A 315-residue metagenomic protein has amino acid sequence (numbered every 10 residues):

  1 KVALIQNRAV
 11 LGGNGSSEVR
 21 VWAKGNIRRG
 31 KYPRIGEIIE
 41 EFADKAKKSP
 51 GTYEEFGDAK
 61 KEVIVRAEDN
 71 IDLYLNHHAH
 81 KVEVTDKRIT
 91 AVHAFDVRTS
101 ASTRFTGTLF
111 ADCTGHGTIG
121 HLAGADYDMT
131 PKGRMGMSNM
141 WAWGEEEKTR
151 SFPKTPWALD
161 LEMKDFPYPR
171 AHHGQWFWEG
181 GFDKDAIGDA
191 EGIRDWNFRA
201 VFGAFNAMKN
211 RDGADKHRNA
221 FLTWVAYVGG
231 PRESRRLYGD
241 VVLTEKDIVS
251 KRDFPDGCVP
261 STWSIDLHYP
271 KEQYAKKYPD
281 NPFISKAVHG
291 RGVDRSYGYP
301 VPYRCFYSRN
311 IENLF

Functional and structural regions predicted by a protein language model:
V2: Hydrophobic anchor at the start of a short beta-strand that flanks the dinucleotide cofactor-binding loop
I5-E83, G136-S138: Conserved N-terminal/central alpha/beta ligand/cofactor-binding core
N7-R8, H77, V92-V97, C113-T114 (+1 more regions): Fold-independent oxyanion-binding glycine-rich loops and adjacent beta-strand/coil segments at enzyme active sites
N14, A101-L109, C113-F315: Flavin (FAD/FMN)-binding glycine-rich loop and adjacent Rossmann-like elements that form
S17-V21, R88-I89, A142-G144: Short low-complexity, flexible loop/linker segments enriched in glycine and/or proline with clustered acidic
L73, K87, R295-Y297: Soluble metallo-hydrolase cores and metallopeptidase-like ectodomains found primarily in the secretory/periplasmic
E83-R104: Conserved beta-strand-loop-beta-strand element in the redox core of flavoprotein oxidoreductases
